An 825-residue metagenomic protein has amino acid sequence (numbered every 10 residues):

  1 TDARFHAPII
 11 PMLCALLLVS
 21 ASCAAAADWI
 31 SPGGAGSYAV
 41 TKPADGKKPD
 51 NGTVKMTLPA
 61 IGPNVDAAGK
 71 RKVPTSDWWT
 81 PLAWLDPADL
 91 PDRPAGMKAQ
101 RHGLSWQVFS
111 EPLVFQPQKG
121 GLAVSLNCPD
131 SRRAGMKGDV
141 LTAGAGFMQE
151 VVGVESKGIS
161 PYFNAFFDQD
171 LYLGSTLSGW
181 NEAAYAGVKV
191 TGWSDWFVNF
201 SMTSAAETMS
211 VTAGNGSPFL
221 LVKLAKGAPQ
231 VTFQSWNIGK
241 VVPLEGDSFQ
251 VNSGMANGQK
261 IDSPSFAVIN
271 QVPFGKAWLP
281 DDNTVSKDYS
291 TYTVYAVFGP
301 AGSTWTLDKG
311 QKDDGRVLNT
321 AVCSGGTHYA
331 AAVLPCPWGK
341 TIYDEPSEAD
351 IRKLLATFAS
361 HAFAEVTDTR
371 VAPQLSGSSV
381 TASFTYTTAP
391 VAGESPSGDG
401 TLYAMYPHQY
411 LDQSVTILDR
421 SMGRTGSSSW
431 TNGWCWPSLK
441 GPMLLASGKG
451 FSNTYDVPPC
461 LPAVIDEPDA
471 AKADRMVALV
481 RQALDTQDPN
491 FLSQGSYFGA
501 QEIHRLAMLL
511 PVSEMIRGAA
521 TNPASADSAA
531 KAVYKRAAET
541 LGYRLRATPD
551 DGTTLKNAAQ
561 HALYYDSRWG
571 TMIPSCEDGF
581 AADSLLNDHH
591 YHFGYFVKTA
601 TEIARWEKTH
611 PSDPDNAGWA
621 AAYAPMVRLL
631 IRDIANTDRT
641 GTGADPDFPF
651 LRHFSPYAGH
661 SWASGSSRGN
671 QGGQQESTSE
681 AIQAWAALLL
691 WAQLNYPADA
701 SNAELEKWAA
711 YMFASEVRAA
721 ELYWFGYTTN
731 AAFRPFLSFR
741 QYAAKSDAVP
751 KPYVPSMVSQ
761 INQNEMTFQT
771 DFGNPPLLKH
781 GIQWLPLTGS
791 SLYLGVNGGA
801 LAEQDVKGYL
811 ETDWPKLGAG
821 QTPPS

Functional and structural regions predicted by a protein language model:
T1-P8: N-terminal secretory signal peptides that target proteins for export/translocation
P11-A21: Bacterial N-terminal signal peptides
S22-A26: Sec/Tat signal peptide C-region and signal peptidase I cleavage site
A27-D588, T637-H660, N695, W708-S825: Ser/Thr/Asn(+Pro)-rich, low-complexity disordered segments
S493-I516, A520, D583-W619, Y623-V627 (+1 more regions): Aromatic-rich carbohydrate-recognition surfaces in CAZymes
R568-M572, C576-F580, T609-A620, A624 (+3 more regions): Flexible, surface-exposed loop/gating regions in the mature catalytic domains of secreted/periplasmic hydrolases
W619-I631, A703-A720: Short secondary-structure subsegments characteristic of cysteine-rich extracellular domains
T678-S715: Active-site neighborhood of glycoside hydrolase catalytic domains
